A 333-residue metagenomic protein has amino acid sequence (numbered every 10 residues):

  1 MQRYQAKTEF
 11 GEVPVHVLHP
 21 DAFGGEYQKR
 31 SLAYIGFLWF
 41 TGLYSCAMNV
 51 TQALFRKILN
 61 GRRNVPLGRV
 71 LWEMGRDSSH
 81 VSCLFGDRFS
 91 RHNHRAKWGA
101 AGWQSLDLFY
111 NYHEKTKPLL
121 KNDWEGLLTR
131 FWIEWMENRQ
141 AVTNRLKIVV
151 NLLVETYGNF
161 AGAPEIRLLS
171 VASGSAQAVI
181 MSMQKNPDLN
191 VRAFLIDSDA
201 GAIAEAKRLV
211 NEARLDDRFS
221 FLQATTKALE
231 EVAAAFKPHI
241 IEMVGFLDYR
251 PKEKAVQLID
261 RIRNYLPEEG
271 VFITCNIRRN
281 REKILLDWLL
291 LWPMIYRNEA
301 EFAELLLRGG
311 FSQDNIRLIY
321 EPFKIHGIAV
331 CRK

Functional and structural regions predicted by a protein language model:
Q2-R76, A96, I133-Y157, E165-I166 (+5 more regions): Class I (Rossmann-like) S-adenosyl-L-methionine-dependent methyltransferase catalytic domain, capturing the SAM-binding
L67-F160: Conserved Class I S-adenosyl-L-methionine-dependent methyltransferase catalytic core
S170: Class I SAM-dependent methyltransferase core
E231-I241: A short acidic, Gly/Pro-enriched loop at the edge of an enzyme's catalytic core that lines a small-molecule cofactor
E242-F246: A short beta-strand submotif of the Rossmann-like class I SAM-dependent methyltransferase core that lines
D248-R250: A short His-aromatic
V256-E268: A short glycine-rich, Lys/Arg-flanked "PGG" loop and its adjoining helix->strand segment in the class I
